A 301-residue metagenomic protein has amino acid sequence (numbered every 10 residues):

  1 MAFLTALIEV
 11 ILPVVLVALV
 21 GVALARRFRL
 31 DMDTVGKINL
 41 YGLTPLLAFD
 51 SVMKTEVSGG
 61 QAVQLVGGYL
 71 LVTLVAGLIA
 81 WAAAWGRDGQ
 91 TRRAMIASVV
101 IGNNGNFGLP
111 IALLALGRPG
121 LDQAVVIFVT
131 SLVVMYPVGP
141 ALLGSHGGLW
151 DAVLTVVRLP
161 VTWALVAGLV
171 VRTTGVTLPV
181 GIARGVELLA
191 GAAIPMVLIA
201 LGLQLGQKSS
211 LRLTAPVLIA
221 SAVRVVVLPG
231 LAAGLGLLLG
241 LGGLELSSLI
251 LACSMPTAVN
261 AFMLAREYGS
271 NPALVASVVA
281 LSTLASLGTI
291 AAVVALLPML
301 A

Functional and structural regions predicted by a protein language model:
M1-A301: Alpha-helical transmembrane segments of multi-pass small-molecule/ion transporters
